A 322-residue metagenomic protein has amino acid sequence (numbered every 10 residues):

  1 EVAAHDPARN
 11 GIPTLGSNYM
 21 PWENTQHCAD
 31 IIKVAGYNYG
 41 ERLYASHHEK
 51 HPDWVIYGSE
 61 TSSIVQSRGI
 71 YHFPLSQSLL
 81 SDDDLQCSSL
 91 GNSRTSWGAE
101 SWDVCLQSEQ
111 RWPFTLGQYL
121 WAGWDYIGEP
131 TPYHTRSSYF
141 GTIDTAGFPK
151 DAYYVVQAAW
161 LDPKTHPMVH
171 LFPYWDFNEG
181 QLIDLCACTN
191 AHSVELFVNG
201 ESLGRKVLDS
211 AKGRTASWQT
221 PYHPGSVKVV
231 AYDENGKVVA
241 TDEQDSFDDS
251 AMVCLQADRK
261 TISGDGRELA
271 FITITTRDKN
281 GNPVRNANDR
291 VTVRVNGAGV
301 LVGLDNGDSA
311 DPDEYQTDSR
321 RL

Functional and structural regions predicted by a protein language model:
E1-S210, T215-V238: Extended substrate-binding grooves/exosites of carbohydrate-active enzymes
W175-Q181, T261-A270: Short, solvent-exposed loop/linker segments at the N-terminal edge of repeated beta-sheet extracellular domains
L185-C188, V230-A231, R267-V284: Beta-strand-rich structural segments
N190-H192, L196-L203, T241-E243, L269 (+1 more regions): Short flexible loop/turn segments that cap and initiate beta-strands
D209-A216, D311-L322: Aromatic sugar-binding surface patches on proteins that engage polysaccharides or sugar-phosphate polymers
Y222-S226, R267-L269, N288: Extracellular Ig-like/FN3 beta-sandwich strand-entry sites
G236-D248: Edge beta-strands of extracellular beta-sandwich domains
F247-D265: Low-complexity, acidic Ser/Thr/Pro/Gly-rich terminal tails and inter-domain linkers that flank the onset of structured
